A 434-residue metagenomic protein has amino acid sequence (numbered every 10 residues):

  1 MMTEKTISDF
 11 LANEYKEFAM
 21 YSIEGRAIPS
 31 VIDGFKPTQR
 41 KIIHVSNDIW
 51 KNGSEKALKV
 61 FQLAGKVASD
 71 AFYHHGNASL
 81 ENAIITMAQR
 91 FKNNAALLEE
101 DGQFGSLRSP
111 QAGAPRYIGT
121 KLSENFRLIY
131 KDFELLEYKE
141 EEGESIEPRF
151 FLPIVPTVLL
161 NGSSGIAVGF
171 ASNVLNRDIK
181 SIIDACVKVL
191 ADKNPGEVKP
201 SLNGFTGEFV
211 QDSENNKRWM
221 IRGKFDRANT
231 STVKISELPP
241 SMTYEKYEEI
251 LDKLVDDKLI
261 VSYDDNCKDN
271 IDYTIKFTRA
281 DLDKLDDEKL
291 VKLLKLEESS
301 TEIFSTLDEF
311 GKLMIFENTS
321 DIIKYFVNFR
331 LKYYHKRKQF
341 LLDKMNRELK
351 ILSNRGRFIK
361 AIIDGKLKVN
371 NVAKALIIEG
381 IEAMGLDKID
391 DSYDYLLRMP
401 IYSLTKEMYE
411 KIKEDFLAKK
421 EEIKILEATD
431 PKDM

Functional and structural regions predicted by a protein language model:
M1-N216, T274: Catalytic phosphate-handling regions of large nucleic-acid enzymes and associated NTPases
D192-M434: Charged, surface-exposed alpha-helical interface/stalk elements
